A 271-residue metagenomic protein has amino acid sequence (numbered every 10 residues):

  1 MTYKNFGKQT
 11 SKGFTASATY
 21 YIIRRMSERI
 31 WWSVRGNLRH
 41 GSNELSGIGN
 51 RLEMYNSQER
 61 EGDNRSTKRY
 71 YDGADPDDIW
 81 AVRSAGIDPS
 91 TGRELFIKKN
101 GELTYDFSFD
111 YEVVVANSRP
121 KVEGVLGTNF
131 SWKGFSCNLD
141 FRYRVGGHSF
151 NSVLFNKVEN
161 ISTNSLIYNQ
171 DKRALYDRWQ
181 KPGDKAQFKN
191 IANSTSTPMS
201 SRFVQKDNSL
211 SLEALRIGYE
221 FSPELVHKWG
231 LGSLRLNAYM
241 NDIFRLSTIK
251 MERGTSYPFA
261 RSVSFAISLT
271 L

Functional and structural regions predicted by a protein language model:
T2-G13, Q58-T91, K172-D184, T195-T197 (+2 more regions): C-terminal beta-signal and terminal closure region of outer-membrane beta-barrel proteins
K4-T10, F14, I23-S118: Conserved small-residue
F6-K12, A116-K121, R202-S211, Y257-F259: Short sequence motifs at beta-strands and strand-loop junctions characteristic of Gram-negative outer-membrane
K12-A18, V122-T128, L212-I217, R261-I267: Hydrophobic, lipid-facing positions within transmembrane beta-strands of outer-membrane proteins
A18-M26, W32-V34, S42, W132-G134 (+3 more regions): Outer-membrane beta-barrel proteins
I23, N37-L45, K133, R144-H148 (+2 more regions): Structural signature of outer-membrane beta-barrel domains
E28-I30, N43-E59, G146-A174, L246-R253: Outer-membrane beta-barrel and related beta-rich outer-membrane complex signature in Gram-negative bacteria
R144-L234, M240: Extracytoplasmic gating/loop element in the C-terminal half of outer-membrane beta-barrel translocons and assembly
